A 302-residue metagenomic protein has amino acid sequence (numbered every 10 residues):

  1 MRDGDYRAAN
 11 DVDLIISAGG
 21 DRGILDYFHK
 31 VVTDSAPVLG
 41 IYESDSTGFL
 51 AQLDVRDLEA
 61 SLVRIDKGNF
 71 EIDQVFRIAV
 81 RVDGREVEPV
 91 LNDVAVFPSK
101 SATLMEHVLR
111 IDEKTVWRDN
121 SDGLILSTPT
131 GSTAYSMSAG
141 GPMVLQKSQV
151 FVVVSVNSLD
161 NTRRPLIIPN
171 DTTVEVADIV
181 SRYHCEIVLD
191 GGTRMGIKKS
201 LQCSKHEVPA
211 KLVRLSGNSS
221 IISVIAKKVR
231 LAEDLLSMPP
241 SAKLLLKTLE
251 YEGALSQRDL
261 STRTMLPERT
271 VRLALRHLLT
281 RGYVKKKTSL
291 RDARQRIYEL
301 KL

Functional and structural regions predicted by a protein language model:
M1-A18, G23-I24, F28-T33, Q52-D73 (+3 more regions): ATP/NTP phosphate-donor binding region
S44-D122: Catalytic core of DAGKc-family lipid kinases
D83, E88, V96, D112-V116 (+7 more regions): ATP/nucleoside-binding phosphotransfer catalytic cores, i.e., glycine-rich phosphate-binding loops
R118-D122, L126-T162: Gly/Ser/Thr-rich active-site loops/lids in small-molecule metabolic enzymes that frequently grip phosphoryl groups
L235-A242, S256, K287-L302: Short, cationic-aromatic polyanion-contact patches
G253: Flexible coil/turn residues that form the inter-helical turn or adjacent wing/linker of helix-turn-helix
L279-S289: A short, conserved structural fragment
